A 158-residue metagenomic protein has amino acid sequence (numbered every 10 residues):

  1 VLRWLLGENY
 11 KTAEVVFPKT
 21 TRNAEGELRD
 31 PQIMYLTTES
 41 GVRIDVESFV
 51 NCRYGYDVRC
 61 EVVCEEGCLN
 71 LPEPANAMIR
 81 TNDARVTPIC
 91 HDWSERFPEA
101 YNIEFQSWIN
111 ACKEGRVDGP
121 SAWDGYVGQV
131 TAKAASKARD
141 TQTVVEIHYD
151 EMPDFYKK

Functional and structural regions predicted by a protein language model:
V1-R43, F49-Y54, W123: Rossmann-like dinucleotide-binding domain that binds NAD(P)(H)
L2-R3, Y35, F105-K113, Y126: Non-transmembrane alpha-helical segments in soluble domains of secreted/periplasmic/extracellular proteins
T21, C52-Y56, M78-T81, F97-P98 (+1 more regions): A short local loop/turn or secondary-structure capping micro-motif enriched for an aromatic residue
T38, C64, T81: Acidic surface patches and DE-rich sequence motifs
E39, N110-K158: C-terminal helix-rich "cap/oligomerization" subdomain common to oxidoreductases
R53, W93-F105, P120: Active-site loop of classical SDR/Rossmann-like NAD(P)-dependent oxidoreductases, centered on the catalytic Tyr-X3-Lys
C60, A75-V86: Short polybasic amphipathic segments
